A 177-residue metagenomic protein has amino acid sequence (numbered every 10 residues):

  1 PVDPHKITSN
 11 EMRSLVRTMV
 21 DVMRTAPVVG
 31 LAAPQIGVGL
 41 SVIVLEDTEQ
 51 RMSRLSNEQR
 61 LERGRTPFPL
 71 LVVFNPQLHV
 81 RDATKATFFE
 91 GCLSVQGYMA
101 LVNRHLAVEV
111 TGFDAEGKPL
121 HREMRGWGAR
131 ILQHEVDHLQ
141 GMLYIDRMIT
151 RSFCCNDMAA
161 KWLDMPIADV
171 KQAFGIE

Functional and structural regions predicted by a protein language model:
P1-E177: Positively charged
